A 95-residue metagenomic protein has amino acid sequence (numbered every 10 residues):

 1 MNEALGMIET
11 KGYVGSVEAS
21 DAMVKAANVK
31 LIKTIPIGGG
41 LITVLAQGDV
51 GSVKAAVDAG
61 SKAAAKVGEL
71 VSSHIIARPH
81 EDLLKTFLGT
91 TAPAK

Functional and structural regions predicted by a protein language model:
M1-K95: Terminal helix-to-tail segments of small alpha-helical proteins
